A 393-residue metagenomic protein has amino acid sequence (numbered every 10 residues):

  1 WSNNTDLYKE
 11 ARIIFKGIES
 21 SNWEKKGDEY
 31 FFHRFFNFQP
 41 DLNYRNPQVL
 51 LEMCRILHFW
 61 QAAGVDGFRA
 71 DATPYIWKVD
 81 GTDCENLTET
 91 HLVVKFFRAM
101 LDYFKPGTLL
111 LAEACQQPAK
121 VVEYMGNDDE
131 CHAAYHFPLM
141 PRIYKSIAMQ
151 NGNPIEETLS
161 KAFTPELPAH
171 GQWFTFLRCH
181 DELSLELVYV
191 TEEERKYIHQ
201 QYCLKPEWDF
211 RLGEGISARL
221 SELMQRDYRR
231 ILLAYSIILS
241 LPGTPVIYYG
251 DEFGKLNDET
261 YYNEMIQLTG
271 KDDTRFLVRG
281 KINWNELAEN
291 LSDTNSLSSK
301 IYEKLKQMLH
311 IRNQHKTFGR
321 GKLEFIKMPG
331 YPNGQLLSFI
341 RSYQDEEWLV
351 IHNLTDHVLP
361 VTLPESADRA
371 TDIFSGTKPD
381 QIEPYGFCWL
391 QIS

Functional and structural regions predicted by a protein language model:
W1-D83, H91-L241, D293: Alpha-amylase-like alpha-glycosidases and glucanotransferases acting on alpha-linked glucans and related
D80-T88, D258-E264: Short glycine/threonine-rich loop-to-helix capping motif typified by GTGT followed within a few residues by an Asp-Pro
M125-G126, E157, L167-W348, D356-L359: Loop/helix patches that line or flank the sugar-binding groove of alpha-linked glycan CAZymes
L354-S366: Surface-exposed beta-strand/loop patches in extracellular or lumenal glycoproteins
P364-G376: Solvent-exposed beta-hairpin/edge-strand motifs
P379-S393: C-terminal beta-strand-rich structural cap/linker in extracellular carbohydrate-active enzymes
